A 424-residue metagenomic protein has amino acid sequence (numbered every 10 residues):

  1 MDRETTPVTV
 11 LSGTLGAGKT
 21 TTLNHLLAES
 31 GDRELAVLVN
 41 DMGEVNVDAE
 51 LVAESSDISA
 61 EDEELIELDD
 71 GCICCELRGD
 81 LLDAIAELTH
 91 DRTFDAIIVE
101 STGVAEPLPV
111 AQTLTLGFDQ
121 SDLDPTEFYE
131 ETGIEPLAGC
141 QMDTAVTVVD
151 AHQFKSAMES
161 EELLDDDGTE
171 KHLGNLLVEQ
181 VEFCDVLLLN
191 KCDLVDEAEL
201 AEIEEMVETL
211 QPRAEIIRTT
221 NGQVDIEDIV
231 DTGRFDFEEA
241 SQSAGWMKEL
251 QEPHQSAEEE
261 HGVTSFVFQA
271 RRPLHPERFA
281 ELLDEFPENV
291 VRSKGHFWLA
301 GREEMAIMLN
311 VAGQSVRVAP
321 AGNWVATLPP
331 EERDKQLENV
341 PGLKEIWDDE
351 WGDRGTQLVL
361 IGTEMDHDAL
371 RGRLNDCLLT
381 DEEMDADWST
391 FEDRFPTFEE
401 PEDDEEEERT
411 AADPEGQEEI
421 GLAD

Functional and structural regions predicted by a protein language model:
M1-E4, A17, A60, E202 (+4 more regions): N-terminal targeting leader peptides, primarily classical Sec-type signal peptides for secretion
D2-S12, A17-N175: Nucleotide-state-sensitive switch-loop elements of NTP-binding domains
A49, R78, L108-A111, E197-A201 (+2 more regions): Conserved strand-to-helix beginnings and helix N-cap segments that scaffold or border functional pockets
E50-S56, I203-V207, L370-L374: Short, aromatic/basic amphipathic alpha-helical patches
D166-E350, T356, M384-D424: C-terminal accessory "lid"/substrate-recognition subdomains
L282-E285, L370-L378: Short amphipathic alpha-helices in soluble, non-transmembrane regions that often serve as interface/regulatory elements
Q357-G362: A short beta-strand structural signal in non-transmembrane regions
T363-H367: Helix N-cap motif at beta-to-alpha junctions
